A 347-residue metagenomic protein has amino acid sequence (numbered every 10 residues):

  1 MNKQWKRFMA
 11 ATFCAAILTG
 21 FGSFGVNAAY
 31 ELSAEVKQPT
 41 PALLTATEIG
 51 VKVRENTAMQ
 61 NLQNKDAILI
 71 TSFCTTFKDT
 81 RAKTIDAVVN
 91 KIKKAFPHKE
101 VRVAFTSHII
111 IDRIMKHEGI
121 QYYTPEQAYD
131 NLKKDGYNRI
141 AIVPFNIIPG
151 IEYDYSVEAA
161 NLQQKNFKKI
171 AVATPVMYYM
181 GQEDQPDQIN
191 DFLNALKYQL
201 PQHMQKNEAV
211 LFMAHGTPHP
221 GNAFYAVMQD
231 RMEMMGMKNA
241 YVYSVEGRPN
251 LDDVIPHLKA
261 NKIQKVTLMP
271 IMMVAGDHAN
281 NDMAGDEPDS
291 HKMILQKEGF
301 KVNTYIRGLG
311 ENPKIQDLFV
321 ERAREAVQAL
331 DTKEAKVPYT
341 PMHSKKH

Functional and structural regions predicted by a protein language model:
N2-T12: Bacterial N-terminal signal peptides that target proteins for export
A11, A15-T19: Hydrophobic alpha-helical membrane-embedded or membrane-associated segments
F13, A28-A29: N-terminal leader/presequence segments that precede the conserved core
L18-N27: C-terminal segment of classical bacterial N-terminal signal peptides
A29-T267, M273-H347: Extended amphipathic ligand-handling, pore-lining, and cofactor/metal-binding catalytic surfaces
